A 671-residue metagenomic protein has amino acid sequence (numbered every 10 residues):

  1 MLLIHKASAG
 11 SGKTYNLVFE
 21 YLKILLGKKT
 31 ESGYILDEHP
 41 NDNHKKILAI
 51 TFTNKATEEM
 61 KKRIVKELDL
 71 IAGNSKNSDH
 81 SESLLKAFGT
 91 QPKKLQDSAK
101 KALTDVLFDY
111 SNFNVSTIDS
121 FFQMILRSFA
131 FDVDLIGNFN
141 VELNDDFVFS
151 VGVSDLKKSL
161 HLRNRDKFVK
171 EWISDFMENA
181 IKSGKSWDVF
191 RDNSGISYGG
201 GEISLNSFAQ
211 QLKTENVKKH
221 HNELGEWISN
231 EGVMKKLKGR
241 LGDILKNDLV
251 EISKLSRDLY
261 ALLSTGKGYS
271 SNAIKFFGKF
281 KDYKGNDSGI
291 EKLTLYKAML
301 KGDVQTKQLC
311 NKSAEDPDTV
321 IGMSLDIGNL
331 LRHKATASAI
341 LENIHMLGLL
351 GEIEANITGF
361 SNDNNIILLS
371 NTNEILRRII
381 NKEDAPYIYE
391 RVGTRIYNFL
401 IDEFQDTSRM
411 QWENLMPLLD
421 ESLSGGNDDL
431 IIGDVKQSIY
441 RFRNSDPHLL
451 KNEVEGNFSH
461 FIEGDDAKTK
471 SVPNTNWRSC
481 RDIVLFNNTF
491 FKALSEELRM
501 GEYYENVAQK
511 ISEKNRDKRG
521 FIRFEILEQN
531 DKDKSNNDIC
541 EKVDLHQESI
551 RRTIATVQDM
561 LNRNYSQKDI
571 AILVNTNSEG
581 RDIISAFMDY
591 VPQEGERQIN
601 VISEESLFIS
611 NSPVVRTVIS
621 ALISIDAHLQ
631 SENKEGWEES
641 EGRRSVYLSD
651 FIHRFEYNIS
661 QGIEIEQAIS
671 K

Functional and structural regions predicted by a protein language model:
M1-D132, F360-D363, I367-S370, E374-I375 (+4 more regions): P-loop NTPase Walker
M1-K6, N16, E31-Y34, K46-L48 (+5 more regions): Accessory N-terminal region flanking or inserted into the helicase ATPase core in nucleic-acid motor proteins
M1-K62, K66, V151, K158 (+4 more regions): Conserved motor-region signature of P-loop NTPase helicases/translocases
G89-N114, I118-S120, A130-A209, N311 (+5 more regions): ATP-hydrolysis module of ASCE/P-loop NTPase motor domains, specifically the Walker B Asp-Glu catalytic pair
V115, I401, I432-G433: Hydrophobic residues in beta-strands of the RecA-like P-loop NTPase core, especially within AAA+ ATPase
V189-I366, R551: Conserved ATP-driven helicase/translocase motor core recognized via long, highly charged RecA-like/P-loop NTPase domain
T294-L295, M299-V304, Q308-L309, A314-H333 (+7 more regions): Accessory helical subdomains and C-terminal extensions of nucleic-acid helicases that mediate DNA/RNA engagement
I340, I344-G348, N356, N362-I366 (+4 more regions): Accessory C-terminal helicase-associated subdomains
